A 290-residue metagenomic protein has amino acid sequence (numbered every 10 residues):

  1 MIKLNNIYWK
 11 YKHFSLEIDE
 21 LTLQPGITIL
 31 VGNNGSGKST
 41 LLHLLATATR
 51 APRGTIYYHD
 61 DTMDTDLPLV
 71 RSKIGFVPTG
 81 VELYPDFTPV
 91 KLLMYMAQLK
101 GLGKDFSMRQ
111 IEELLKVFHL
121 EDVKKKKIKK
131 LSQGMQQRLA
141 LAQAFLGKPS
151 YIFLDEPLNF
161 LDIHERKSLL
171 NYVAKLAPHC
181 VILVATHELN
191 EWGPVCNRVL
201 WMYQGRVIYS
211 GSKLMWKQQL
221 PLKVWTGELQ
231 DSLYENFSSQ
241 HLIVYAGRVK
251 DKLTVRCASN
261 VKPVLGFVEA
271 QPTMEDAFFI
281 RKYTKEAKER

Functional and structural regions predicted by a protein language model:
V31-N33: The feature captures the beta-strand-to-loop junction immediately N-terminal to the Walker
A46: Helix-to-loop junction immediately C-terminal to a conserved catalytic motif
G54-V70: Conserved ABC transporter NBD signature motif
M94, Q98, F106-V123: Conserved ABC ATPase "signature" region
I152-E156, L161: Catalytic Walker B motif of ABC-type/P-loop ATPase nucleotide-binding domains
Y245-R290: C-terminal coupling/interaction segments
